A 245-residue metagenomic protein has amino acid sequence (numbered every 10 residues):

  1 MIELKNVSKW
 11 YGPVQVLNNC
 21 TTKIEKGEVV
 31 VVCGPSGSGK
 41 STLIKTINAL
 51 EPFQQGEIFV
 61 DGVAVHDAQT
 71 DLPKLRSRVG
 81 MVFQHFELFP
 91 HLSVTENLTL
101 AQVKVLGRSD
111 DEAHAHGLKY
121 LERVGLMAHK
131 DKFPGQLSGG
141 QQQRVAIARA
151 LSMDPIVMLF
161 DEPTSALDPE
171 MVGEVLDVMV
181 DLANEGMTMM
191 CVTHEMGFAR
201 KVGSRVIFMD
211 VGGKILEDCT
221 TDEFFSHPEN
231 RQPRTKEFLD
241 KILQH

Functional and structural regions predicted by a protein language model:
I2, S8-V211, L216-E217, T221: ABC family nucleotide-binding domain
K23, Q244-H245: C-terminal end-of-chain micro-motif
K119, D181, H227-N230, K241: Residues within well-ordered alpha-helical secondary structure of globular protein domains
R123-L126, T235, Q244: Hydrophobic patch in the ABC ATPase nucleotide-binding domain
G213-L239: Conserved beta-strand-loop-alpha-helix hinge in the C-terminal portion of ABC ATPase nucleotide-binding domains
